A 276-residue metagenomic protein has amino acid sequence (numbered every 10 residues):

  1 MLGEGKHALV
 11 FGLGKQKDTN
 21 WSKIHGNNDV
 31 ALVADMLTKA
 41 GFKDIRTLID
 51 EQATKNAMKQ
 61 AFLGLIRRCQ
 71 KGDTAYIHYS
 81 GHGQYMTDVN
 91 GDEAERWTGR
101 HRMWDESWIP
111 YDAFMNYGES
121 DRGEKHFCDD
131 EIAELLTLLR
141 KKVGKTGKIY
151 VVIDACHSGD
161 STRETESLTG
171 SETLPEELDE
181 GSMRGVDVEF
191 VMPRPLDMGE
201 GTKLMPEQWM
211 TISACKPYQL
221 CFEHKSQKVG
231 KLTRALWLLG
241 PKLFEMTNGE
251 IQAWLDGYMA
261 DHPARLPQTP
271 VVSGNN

Functional and structural regions predicted by a protein language model:
L2-W21: Short glycine-rich His-centered loop
G5, K55-S80, Y85-G170, M246-Q252: Caspase-like (clan CD) cysteine peptidase catalytic core
A8-V10, D44-T47, W209-I212: Conserved beta-strand scaffold positions in the cores of enzyme catalytic domains, especially in NTP/NDP-utilizing
L9-L13, L48, H78, V152: Short hydrophobic segments within beta-strands
G12, D121, K125, D129 (+2 more regions): Active-site-proximal C-terminal subdomain of hydrolase catalytic domains
K15-A31, D35, E223-K228: Glycine- and acidic-residue-enriched helix-capping/strand-helix junction motifs
L32-D44: Signal peptide-proximal N-terminal region of secreted/periplasmic/extracellular or secretory-lumen proteins
R46-K55: Short beta->alpha junction loops
